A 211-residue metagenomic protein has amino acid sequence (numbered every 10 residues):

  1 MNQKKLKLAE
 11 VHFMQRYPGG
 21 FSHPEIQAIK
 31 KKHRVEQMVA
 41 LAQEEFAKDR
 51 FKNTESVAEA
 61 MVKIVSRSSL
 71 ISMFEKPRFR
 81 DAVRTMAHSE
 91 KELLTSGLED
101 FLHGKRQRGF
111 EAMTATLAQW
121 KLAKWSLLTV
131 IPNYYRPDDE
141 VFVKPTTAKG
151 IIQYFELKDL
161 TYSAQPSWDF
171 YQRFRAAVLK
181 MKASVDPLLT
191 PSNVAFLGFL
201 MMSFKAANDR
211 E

Functional and structural regions predicted by a protein language model:
M1-W120, P137-E211: An N-terminal alpha-helical hairpin/helix-loop-helix interaction module that forms a charged, gly/pro-flexible surface
A115-P132: Helix-hairpin-helix
